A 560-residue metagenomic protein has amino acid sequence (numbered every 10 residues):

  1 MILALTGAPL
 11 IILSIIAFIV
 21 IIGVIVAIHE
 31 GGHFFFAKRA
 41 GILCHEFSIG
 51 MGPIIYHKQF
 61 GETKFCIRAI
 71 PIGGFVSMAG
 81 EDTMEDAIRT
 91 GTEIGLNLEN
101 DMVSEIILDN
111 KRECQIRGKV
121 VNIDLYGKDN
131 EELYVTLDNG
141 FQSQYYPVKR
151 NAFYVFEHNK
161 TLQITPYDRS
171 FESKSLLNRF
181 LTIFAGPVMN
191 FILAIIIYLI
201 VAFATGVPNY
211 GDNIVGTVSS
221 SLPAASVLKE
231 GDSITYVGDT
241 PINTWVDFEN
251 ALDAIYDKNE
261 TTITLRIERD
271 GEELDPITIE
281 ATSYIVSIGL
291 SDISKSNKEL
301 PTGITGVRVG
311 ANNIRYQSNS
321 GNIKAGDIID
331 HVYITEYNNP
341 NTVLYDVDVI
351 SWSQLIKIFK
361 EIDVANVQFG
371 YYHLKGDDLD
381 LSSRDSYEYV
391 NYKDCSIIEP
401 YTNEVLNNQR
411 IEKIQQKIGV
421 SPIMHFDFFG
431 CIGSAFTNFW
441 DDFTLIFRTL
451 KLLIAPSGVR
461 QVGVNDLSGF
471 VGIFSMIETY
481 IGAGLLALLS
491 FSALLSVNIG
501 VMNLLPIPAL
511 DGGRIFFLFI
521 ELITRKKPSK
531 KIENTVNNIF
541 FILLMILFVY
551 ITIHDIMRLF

Functional and structural regions predicted by a protein language model:
I2-L5, E157, T161-L177, T217-S219 (+3 more regions): Functional transmembrane alpha-helices
L10-E99, K111-L162, L495-V497, M502-T524: Small-residue-rich helix-interface/hinge motifs
I16-P53, Q59-C66, I70, G74 (+4 more regions): Internal alpha-helical transmembrane segments
F153-L199, D239-D275: Interdomain regulatory linker/hinge segments that flank or connect interaction modules in polarity/junction/synaptic
L177-P187, L199-V207, M502-I532: Juxtamembrane interface at the cytosolic side of transmembrane helices
A185-A194, A487-L504, L510: Pore domain of cation channels
A224, L228-I234, G326-V332: A structural signal for short beta-strand/turn segments enriched in small hydrophobics and glycine
Y550-F560: Juxtamembrane boundary at the C-terminal end of a transmembrane helix
